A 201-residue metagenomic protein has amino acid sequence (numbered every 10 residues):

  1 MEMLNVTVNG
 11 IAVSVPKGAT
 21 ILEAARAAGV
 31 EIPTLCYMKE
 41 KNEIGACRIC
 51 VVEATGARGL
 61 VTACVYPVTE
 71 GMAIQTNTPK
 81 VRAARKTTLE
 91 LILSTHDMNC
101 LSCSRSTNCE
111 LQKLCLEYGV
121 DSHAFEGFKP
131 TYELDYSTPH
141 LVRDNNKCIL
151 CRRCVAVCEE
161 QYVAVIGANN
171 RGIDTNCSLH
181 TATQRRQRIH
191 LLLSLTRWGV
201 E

Functional and structural regions predicted by a protein language model:
L4, I11-E70, P79-K80: N-terminal cofactor/phosphate-binding cores enriched in small/glycine residues, especially glycine-rich loops such as
N9-I11, R143-D144: Extended, non-catalytic structural segments that build the interaction scaffolds of large macromolecular assemblies
R48-V52, A57-L193: Fe-S ferredoxin-like electron-transfer domains and their immediately adjacent linker/connector regions across
